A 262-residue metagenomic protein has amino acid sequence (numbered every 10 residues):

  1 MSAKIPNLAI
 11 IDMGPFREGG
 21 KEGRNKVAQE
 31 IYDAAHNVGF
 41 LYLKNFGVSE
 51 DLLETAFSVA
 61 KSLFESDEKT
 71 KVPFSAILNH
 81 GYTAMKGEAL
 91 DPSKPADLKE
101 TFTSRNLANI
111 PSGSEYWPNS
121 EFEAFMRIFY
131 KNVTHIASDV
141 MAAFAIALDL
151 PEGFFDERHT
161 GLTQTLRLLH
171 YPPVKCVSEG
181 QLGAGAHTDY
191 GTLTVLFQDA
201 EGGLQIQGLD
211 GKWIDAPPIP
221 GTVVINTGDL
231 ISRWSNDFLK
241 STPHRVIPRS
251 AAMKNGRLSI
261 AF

Functional and structural regions predicted by a protein language model:
M1-F262: Peripheral, non-catalytic segments flanking oxidoreductase cores
